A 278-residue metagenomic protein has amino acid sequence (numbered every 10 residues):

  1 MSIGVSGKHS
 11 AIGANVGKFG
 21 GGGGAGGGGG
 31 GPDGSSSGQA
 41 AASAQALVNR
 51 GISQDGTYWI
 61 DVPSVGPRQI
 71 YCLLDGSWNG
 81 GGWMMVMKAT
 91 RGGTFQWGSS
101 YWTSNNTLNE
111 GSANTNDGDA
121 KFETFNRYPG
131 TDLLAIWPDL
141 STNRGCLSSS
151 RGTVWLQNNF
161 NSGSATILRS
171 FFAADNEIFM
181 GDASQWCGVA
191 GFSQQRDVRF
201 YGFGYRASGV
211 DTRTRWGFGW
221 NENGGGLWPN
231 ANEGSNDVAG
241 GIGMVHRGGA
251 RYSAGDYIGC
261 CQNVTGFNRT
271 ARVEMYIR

Functional and structural regions predicted by a protein language model:
M1-G29: N-terminal low-complexity, intrinsically disordered "leader/linker" segments enriched in small/polar and basic residues
G21-R278: Mature extracellular or lumenal effector domains of secreted proteins and single-pass membrane receptors/adhesion
